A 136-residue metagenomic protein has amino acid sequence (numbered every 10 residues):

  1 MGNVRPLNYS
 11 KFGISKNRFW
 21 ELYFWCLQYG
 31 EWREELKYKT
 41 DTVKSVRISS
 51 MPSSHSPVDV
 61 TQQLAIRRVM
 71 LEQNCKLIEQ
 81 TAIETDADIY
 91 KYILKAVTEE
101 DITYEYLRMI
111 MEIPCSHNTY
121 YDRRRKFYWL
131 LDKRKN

Functional and structural regions predicted by a protein language model:
M1-E84, E105: N-terminal interaction/assembly modules
N74-I78, I89, R123: Amphipathic alpha-helical interface surfaces
T85-I102: Short amphipathic alpha helix immediately N-terminal
I93, Y104-R108, Y121: A generic structural signal for ordered secondary structure
E100-S116: Helix-turn-helix DNA-binding module
Y120-R134: DNA major-groove recognition helices of helix-turn-helix
